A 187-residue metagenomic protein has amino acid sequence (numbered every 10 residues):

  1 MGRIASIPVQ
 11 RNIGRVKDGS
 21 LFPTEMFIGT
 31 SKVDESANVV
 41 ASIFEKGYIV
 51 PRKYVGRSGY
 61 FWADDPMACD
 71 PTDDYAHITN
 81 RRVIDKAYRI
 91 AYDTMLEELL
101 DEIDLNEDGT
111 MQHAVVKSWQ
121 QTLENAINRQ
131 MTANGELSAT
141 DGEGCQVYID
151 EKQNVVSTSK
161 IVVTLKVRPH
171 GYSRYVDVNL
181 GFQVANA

Functional and structural regions predicted by a protein language model:
M1-I103, S138: A glycine- and small-residue-enriched flexible loop/hinge signal that marks low-structured segments
N12, D34, N38, N80 (+6 more regions): Detector for Asparagine
S31-K32, S42-E45, E143-Y148, S159-I161: Short amphipathic alpha-helical surface micro-motifs
V55, T140, V156-T158: A generic structural signal for short, non-catalytic loop/turn and secondary-structure boundary residues
Y75-H77, H113, H170: Histidine (H) residue identity feature
N80-I149: Acidic, low-complexity glycine/serine/threonine-rich segments
D150-A187: C-terminal edge-of-domain segments
